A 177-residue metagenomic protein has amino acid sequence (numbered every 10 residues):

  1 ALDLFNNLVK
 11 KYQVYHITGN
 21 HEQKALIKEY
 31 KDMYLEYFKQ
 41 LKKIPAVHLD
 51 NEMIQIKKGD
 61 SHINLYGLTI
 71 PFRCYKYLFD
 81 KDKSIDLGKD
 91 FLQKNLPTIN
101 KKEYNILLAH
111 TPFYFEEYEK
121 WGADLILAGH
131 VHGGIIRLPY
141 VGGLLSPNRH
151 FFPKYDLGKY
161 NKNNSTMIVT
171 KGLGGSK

Functional and structural regions predicted by a protein language model:
A1-V47, H62: Membrane-embedded segments
V14, G19, H48, L65 (+3 more regions): Divalent metal-coordination and catalytic microenvironments
Y15, M53-F79, L107: Metal-dependent phosphoester/phosphodiester hydrolase catalytic core
N20-E22, E52-M53, L68-P71, T111 (+2 more regions): Active-site metal-binding loops of divalent metal-dependent hydrolases
Q23-D32, R73-S84, Y140-F152, K177: Acidic/histidine-rich helix-loop elements that form or flank divalent-metal/phosphate-binding sites at the catalytic
A46-V47, M53-G67, K101-K102, N161-M167: Beta-strand-turn-beta hairpins that frame and shape the catalytic cleft of phosphate-ester-processing enzymes
T69-N100: Active-site-proximal loop/helix segment associated with metal-binding centers of metalloenzymes
I106, T111-K177: Conserved beta-sheet core of the metallophosphoesterase superfamily
